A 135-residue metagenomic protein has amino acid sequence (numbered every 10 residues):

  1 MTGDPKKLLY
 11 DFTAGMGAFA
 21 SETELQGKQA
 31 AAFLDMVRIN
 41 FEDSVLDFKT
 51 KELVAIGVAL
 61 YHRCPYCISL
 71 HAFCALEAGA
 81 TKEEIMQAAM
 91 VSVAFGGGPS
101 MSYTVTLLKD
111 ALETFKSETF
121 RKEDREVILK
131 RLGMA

Functional and structural regions predicted by a protein language model:
M1-T50, Y103-A135: Acidic, glycine/proline-rich low-complexity segments that act as flexible tails and inter-domain linkers
A18, K49-A59, A88-A94: Alpha-helical scaffold segments that form or flank carboxylate-/histidine-based iron centers
A31-D35, F48, E52, I56 (+2 more regions): N-terminal, well-ordered alpha-helical segments
D47-F48, P65, K82, S102: Alpha-helix N-cap/helix-initiation sites
V54, V58-L70: Short, thiol/selenol-centered motifs that function as redox-active sites or metal-ligating centers
P65-V91: Mid-chain, well-packed structural core segment of small domains
M90-L107: Short Fe-S-cluster ligation motifs
